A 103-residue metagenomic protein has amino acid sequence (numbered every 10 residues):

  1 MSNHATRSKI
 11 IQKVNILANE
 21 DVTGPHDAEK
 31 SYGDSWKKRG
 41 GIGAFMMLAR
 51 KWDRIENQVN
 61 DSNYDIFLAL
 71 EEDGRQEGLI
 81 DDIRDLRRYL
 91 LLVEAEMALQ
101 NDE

Functional and structural regions predicted by a protein language model:
M1-E103: Intrinsically disordered, low-complexity regulatory regions that flank transcription factor DNA-binding cores
